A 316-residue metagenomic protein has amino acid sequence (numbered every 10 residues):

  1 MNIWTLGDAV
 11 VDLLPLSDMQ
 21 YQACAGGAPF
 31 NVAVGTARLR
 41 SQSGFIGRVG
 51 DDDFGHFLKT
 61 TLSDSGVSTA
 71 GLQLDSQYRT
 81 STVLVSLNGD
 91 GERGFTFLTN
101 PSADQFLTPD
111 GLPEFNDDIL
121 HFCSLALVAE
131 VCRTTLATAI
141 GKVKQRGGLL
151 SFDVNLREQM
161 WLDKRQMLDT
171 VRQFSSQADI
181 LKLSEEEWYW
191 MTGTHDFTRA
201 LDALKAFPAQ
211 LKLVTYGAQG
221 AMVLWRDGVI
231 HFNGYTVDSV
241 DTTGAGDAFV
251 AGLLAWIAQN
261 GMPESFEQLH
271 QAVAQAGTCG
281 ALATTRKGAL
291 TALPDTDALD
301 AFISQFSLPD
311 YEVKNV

Functional and structural regions predicted by a protein language model:
M1-S68, V313-V316: Glycine-rich phosphate/adenosyl-contacting loop at the front of the ribokinase-like
A9, A28, L125, V154 (+1 more regions): Active-site metal-binding loops of divalent metal-dependent hydrolases
V34, T82-S86, G220-L224: Short beta-strand scaffold segments in enzyme catalytic cores
T36, S184, G246: Short, conserved phosphate/pyrophosphate- and ester-handling motifs at nucleotide-, phospho-/glycolipid
Q42-S124, D300-K314: Conserved N-terminal subdomain of the carbohydrate kinase-like
L112-E114, Q173-F174, K205: Structural alpha-helical scaffold elements that stabilize or flank donor/cofactor-binding regions in carbohydrate
V128-D202, Q219-G220: Conserved beta-alpha-beta core of the PfkB/ribokinase-like small-molecule kinase fold
G141, F197-V316: Conserved phosphate-binding/catalytic region of the ribokinase-like
